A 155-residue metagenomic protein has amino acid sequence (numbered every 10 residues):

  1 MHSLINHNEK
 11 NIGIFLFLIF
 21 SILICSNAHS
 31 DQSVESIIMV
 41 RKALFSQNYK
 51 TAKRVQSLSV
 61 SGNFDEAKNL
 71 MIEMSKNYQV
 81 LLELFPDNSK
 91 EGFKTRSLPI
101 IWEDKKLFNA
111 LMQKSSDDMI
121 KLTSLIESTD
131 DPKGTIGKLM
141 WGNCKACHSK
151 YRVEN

Functional and structural regions predicted by a protein language model:
H2, K53, S149-R152: A short, amphipathic alpha-helical segment
H2-F15: Bacterial N-terminal signal peptides that target proteins for export
F15-L23: Bacterial N-terminal signal peptides
C25-N27: N-terminal signal peptide c-region/cleavage motif recognized by signal peptidases
H29-D31, H148: Histidine-centered active-site/metal-ligand motif
Q32-K138: Extracytoplasmic c-type cytochrome modules immediately beyond a signal peptide or single-pass transmembrane anchor
L139-R152: The canonical Cys-X-X-Cys-His
N155: Short Cys/His-rich "knuckle" micro-motifs
